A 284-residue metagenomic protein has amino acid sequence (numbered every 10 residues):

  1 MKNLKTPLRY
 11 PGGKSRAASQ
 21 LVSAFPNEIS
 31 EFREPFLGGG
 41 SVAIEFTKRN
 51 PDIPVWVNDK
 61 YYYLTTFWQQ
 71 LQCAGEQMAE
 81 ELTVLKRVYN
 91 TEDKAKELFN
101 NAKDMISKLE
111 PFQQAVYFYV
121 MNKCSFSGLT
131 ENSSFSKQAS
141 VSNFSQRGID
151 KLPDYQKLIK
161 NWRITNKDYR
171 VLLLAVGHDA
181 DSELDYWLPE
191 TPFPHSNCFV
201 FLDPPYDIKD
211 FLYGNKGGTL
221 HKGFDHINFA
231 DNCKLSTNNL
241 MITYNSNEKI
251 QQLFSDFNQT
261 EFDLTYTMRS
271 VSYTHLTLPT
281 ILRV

Functional and structural regions predicted by a protein language model:
K2-Q20, N27, Q72-F201, P205-L212 (+2 more regions): SAM-dependent nucleic-acid methyltransferase catalytic core
I29-F32, I53-P54, I159-W162, K234-L240: Short active-site oxyanion
E31-E92: SAM cofactor-binding core of SAM-dependent methyltransferases, primarily the Rossmann-like beta-alpha-beta module
L37, Y62, V171, Y206 (+1 more regions): Short, glycine/acidic-enriched loop or turn micro-motifs at the edges of active sites
V55, I164, Q259-E261: Conserved beta-strand scaffold positions in the cores of enzyme catalytic domains, especially in NTP/NDP-utilizing
S196-Y273: Conserved acidic-Pro-Pro-aromatic motif
T274-T280: Conserved small/polar residues in nucleotide/adenosyl-binding loops
R283-V284: N-terminal low-complexity segments that are often proline-rich with Ser/Thr-Pro
